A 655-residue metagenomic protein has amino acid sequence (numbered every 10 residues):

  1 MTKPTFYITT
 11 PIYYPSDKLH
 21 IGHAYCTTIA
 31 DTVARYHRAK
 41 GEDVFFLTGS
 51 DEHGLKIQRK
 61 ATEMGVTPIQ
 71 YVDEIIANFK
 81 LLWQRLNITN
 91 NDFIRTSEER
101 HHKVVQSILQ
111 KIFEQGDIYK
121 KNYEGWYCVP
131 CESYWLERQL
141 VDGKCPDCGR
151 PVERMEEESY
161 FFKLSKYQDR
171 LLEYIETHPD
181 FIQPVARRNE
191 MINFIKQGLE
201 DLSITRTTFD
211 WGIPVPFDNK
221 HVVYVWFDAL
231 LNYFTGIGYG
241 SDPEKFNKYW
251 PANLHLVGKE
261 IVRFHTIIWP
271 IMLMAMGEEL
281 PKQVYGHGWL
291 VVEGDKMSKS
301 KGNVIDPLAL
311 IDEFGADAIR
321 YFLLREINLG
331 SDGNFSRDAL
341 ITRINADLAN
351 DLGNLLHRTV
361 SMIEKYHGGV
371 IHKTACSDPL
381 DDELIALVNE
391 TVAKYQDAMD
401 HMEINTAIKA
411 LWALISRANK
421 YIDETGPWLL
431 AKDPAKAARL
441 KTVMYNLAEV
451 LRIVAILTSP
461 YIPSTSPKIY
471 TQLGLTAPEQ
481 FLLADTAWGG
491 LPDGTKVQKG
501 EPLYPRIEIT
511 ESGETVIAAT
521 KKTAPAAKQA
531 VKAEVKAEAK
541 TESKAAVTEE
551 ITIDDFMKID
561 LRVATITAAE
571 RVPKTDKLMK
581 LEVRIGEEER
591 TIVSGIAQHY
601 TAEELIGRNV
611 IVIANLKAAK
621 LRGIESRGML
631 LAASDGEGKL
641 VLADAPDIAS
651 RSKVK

Functional and structural regions predicted by a protein language model:
M1-K18, A30-L202, F234-Y239, P243-K245 (+4 more regions): Conserved, charged catalytic cores of large soluble enzymes
T2-T48, R100-V104, P130, C148 (+2 more regions): Structured secondary-structure scaffolds
G54, L231, R571: Short, glycine/acidic-enriched loop or turn micro-motifs at the edges of active sites
K120, E326, S331, A339-S377 (+1 more regions): Helix-rich, typically C-terminal accessory recognition domains appended to large enzymatic cores
Q283-G286, Y470-T471, K580: Beta-strand segments within the central parallel beta-sheet cores of soluble alpha/beta enzyme folds
I469-D555: Intrinsic disorder at enzyme termini
A527-K655: Phosphate-backbone binding interfaces of nucleic-acid-interacting proteins
